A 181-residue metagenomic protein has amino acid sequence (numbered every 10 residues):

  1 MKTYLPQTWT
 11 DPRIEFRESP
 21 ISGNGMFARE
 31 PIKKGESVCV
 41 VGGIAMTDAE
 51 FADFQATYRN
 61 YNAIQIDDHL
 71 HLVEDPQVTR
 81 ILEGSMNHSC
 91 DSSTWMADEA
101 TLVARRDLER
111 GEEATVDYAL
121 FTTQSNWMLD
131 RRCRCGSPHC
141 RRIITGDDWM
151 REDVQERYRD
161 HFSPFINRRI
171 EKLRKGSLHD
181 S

Functional and structural regions predicted by a protein language model:
K2-A97: Catalytic cores of histone-lysine modification enzymes
C90-S181: C-terminal SET catalytic tail plus cysteine-rich post-SET Zn-binding segment of SAM-dependent SET-domain
